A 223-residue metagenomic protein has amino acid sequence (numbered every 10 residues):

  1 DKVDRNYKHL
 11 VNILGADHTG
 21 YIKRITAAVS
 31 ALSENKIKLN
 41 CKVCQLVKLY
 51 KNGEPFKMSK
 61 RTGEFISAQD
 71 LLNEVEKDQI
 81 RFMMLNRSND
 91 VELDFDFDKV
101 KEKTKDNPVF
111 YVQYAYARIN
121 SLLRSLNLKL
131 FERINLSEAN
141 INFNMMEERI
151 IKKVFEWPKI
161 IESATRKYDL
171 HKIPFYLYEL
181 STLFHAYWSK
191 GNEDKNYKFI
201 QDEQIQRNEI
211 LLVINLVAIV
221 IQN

Functional and structural regions predicted by a protein language model:
D1-N223: Non-catalytic interaction-recognition regions
